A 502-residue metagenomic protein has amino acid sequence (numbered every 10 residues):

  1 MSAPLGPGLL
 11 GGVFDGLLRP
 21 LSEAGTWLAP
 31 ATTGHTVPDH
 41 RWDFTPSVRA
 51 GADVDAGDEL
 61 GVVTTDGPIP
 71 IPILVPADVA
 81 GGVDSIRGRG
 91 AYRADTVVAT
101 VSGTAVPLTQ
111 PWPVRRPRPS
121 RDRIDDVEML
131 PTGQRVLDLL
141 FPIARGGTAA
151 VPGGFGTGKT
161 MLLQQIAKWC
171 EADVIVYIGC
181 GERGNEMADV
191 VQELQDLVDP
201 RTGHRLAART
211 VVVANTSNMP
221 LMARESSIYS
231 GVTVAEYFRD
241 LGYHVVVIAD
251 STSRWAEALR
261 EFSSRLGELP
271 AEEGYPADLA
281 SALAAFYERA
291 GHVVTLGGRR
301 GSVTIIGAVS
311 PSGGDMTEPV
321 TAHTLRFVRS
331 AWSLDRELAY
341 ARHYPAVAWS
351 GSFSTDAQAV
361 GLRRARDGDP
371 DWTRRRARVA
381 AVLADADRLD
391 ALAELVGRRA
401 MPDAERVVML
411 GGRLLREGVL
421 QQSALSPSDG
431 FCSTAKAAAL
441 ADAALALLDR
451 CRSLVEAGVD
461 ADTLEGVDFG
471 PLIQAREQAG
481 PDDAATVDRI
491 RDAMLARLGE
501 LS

Functional and structural regions predicted by a protein language model:
M1-E23, W27-P30: N-terminal accessory targeting/assembly segments
S2, P7-L10, R41, T45 (+2 more regions): Conserved beta-strand residues within beta-sheet cores
L5, L17, G25, D58 (+5 more regions): Glycine-rich, histidine-containing beta strand-loop boundary motifs that form or position
V13, E59, V83-R87: Conserved hydrophobic positions within beta-strands
G16, V63-D66, D78, I86-R89: Residue-level recognition of beta-strand microenvironments
A24-T65, I71-P76, Y92-G147, L162-Q165 (+2 more regions): P-loop NTPase nucleotide-binding/switch module
L139-L140, G146-F469: P-loop NTPase catalytic core
V455-S502: C-terminal amphipathic alpha-helical interaction region
